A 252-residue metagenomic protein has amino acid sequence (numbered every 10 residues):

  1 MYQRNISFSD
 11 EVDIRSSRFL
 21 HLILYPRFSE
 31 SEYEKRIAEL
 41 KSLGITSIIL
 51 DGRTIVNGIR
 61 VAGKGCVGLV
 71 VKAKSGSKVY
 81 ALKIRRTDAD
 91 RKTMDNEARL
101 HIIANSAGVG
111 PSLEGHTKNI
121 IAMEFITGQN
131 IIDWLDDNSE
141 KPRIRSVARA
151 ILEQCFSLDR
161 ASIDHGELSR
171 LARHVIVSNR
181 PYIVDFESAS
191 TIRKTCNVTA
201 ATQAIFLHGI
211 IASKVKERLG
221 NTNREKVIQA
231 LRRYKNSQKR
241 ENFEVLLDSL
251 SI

Functional and structural regions predicted by a protein language model:
M1-I59, L246-S251: Juxta-kinase regulatory segment immediately upstream of eukaryotic protein kinase catalytic domains
Y33-E34, S42-N96, I102: ATP-binding glycine-rich loop module of kinase domains
K72-G76, F125, V177-N179: Active-site beta-strand termini and strand-to-loop segments that position acidic
K83-T117, S146, I205, G209: A conserved alpha-helical element in kinase catalytic cores
I102, V109-R149: Conserved structural core of kinase catalytic domains
E153-G166: Protein kinase catalytic-loop region centered on the HRD/HxD motif
I163-E167, S178-I252: C-lobe/activation-segment region of protein kinase-like
L171-V177: Hydrophobic residue at the +6 position relative to the catalytic HRD Asp in the kinase catalytic loop
